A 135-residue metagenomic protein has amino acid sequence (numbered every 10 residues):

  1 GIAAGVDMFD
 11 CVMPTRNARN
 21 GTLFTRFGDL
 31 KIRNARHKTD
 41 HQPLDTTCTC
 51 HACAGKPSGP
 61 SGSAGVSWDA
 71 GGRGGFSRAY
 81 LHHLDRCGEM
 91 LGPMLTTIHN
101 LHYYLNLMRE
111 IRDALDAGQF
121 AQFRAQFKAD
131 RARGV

Functional and structural regions predicted by a protein language model:
I2-V135: Alpha/beta catalytic cores of nucleotide-metabolism and tRNA/nucleoside-modifying enzymes
